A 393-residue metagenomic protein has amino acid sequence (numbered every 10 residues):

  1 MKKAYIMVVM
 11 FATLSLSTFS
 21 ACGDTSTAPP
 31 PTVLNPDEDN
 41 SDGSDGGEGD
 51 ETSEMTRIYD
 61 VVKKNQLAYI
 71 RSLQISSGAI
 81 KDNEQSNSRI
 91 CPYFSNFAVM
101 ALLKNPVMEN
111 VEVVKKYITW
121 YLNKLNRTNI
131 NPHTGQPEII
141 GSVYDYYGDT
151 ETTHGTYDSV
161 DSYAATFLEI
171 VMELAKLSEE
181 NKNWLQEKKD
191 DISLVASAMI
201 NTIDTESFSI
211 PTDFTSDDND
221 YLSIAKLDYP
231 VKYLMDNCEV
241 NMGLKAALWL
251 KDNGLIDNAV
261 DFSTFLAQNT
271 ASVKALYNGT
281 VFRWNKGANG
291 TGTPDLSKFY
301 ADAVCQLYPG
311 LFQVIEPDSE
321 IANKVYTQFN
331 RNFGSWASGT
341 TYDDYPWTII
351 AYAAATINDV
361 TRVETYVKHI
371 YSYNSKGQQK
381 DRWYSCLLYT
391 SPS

Functional and structural regions predicted by a protein language model:
M1-S20: Sec-dependent bacterial lipoprotein signal peptides
L14-S53, S178: Bacterial Sec-dependent N-terminal signal peptides
G47-G148, S193, S197-T212, S272 (+2 more regions): Low-complexity, Ser/Thr/Pro/Gly-enriched N-terminal "stalk/linker" regions
I58-L67, I80, Q85-Y93, I130 (+8 more regions): Extended ligand-binding clefts on enzyme/binding-domain cores
N105, Y121, L174, M199 (+5 more regions): Alpha-helical solenoid scaffolds that mediate protein-protein interactions, centered on TPR/SEL1-like repeats but also
N110-V114, A259, D318, A322 (+1 more regions): Solenoid-repeat scaffolds in large eukaryotic assemblies
Y144-Y147, V367-L388: C-terminal catalytic domain of Rieske-type non-heme iron oxygenases
Y389-S393: Conserved small/polar residues in nucleotide/adenosyl-binding loops
